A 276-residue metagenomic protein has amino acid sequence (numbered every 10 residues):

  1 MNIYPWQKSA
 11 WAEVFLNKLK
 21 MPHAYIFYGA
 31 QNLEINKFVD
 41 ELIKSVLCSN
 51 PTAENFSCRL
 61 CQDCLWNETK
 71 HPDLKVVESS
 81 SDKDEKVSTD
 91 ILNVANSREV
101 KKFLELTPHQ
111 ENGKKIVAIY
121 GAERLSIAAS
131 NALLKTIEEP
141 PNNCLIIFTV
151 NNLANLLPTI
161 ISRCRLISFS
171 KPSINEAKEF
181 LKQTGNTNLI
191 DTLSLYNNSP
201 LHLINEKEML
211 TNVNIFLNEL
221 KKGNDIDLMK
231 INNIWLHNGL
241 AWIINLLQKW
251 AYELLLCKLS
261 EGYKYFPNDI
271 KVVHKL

Functional and structural regions predicted by a protein language model:
M1-A128: Clamp-loader machinery-focused feature within the broader ASCE/P-loop NTPase space
M1-E54, W66, N142-L145, V150-L276: Charged, glycine-rich active-site and insertion segments that engage polyanionic ligands
P72, P108, P140-P141, P172: Proline-centered helix-kink/hinge sites
K102, K135, S162: Conserved adenine-binding aromatic site and its adjacent loop/helix in ATP-hydrolyzing domains
E105, N131-F148: Conserved catalytic/switch belt of AAA+ P-loop NTPases
Y120-S126, N131-E138, A154: Catalytic acidic motif of RecA-like/P-loop NTPases
